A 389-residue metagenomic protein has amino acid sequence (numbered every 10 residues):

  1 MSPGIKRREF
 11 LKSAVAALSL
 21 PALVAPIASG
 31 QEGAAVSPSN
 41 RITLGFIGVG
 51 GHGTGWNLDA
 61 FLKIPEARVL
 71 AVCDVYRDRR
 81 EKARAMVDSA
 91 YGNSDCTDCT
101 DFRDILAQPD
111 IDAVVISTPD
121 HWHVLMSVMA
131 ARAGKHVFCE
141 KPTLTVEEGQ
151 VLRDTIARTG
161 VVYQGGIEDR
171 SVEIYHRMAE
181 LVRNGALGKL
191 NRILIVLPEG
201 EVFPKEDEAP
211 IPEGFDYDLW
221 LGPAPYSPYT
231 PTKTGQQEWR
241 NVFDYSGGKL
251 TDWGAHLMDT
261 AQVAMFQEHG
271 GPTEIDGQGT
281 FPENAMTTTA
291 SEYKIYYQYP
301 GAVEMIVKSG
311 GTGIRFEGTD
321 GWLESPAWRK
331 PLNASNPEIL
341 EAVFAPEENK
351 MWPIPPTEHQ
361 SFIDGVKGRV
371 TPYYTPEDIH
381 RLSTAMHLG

Functional and structural regions predicted by a protein language model:
S2-C139, L144, Q150-Y163: N-terminal glycine-/serine-/threonine-rich beta1-alpha1-beta2 phosphate-ribose binding loop of Rossmann-like
L11, R84, R103-L106, V115 (+9 more regions): Non-transmembrane alpha-helical segments in soluble domains of secreted/periplasmic/extracellular proteins
A14-A17, G55-N57, S246-G270, E292-K294 (+1 more regions): C-terminal helical cap and adjacent loop that interface with cofactors, partners, or active-site loops
G30, R80, D120-W122, M129 (+13 more regions): Tryptophan-centric aromatic hotspots in well-structured domains and transmembrane helices
G48, A186-P204, D216-T230, T273-P282 (+1 more regions): NAD(P)-dependent dehydrogenases' Rossmann-like dinucleotide-binding region
I64, A130, T155-V161, N184-G188 (+3 more regions): Secondary-structure transition/capping motifs at alpha-helix termini and the adjoining loop/turn into the next element
H136, T143-L219: A contiguous active-site-proximal alpha/beta segment in oxidoreductase catalytic domains
D218-G301: Rossmann-like dinucleotide-binding domain that binds NAD(P)(H)
